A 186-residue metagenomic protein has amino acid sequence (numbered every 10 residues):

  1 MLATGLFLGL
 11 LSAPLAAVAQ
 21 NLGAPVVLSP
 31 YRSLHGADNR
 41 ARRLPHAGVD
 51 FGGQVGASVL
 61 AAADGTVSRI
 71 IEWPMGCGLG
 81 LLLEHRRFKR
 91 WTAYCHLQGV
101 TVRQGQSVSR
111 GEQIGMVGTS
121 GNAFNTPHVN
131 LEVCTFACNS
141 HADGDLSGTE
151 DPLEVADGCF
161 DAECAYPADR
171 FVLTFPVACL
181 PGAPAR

Functional and structural regions predicted by a protein language model:
L2-A13: Bacterial N-terminal signal peptides
S12-L79, F88, R110, T119 (+2 more regions): Surface-exposed, glycine-biased beta-strand/turn segments
R90-T92: Loop/turn elements at helix/coil->beta-strand transitions in domains of secreted/extracellular proteins
Y94-H96, C134-A162: Short peripheral tails and domain-boundary helices/loops at the edges of structured domains
V117-N130, C138: Active-site loop architecture of trypsin-fold serine endopeptidases
